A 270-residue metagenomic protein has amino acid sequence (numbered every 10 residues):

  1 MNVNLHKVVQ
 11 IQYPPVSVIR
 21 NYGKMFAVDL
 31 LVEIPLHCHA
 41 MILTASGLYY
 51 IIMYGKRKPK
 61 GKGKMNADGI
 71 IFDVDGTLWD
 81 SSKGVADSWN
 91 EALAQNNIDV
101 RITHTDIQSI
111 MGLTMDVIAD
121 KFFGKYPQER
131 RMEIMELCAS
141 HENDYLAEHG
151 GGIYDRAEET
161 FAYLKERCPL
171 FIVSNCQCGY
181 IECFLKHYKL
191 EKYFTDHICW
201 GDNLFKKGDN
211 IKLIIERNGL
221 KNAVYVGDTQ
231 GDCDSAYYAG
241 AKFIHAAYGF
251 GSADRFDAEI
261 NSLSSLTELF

Functional and structural regions predicted by a protein language model:
V9-I11, L31-V32: Short, positively charged low-complexity motifs
V32, Y50-I51, K56-R57, M65-D68 (+3 more regions): Asp-based, Mg2+/Mn2+-dependent phosphohydrolase catalytic module
N66-D155: N-terminal helical cap/lid subdomain that shapes the substrate entry/recognition surface in HAD-like hydrolases
T77, S174-C176: Conserved phosphate-coupling serine/threonine residues in phosphotransfer and NTP-handling enzymes
D144-I172, G208: Short, acidic loop-to-helix structural element flanking the phosphoryl-transfer center in phosphate-processing enzymes
